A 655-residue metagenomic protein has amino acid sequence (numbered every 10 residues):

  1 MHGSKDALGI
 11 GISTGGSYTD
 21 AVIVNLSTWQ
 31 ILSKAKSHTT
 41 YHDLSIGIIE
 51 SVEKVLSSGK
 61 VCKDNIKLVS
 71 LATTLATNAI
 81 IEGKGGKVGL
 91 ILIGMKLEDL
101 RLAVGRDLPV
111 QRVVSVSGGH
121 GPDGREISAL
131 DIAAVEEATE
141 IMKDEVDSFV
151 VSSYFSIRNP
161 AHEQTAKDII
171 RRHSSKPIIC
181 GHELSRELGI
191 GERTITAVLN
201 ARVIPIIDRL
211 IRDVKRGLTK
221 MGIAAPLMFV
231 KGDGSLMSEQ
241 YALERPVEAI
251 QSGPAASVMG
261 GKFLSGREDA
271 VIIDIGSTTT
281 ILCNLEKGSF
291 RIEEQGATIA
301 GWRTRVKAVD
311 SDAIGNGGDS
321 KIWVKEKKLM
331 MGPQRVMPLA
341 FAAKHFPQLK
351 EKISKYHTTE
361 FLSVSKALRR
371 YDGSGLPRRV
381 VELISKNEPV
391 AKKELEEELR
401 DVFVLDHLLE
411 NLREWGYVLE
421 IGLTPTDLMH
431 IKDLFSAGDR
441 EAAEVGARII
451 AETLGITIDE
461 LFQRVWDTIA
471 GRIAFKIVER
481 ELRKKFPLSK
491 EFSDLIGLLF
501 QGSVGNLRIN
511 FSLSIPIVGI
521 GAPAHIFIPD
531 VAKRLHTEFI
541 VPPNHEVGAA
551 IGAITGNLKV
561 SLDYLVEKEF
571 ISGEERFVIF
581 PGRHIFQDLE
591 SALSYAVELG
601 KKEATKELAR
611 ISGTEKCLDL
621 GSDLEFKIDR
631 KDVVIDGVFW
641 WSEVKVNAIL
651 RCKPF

Functional and structural regions predicted by a protein language model:
M1-F655: N-terminally biased helix-coil "hinge/interface" segments that flank
